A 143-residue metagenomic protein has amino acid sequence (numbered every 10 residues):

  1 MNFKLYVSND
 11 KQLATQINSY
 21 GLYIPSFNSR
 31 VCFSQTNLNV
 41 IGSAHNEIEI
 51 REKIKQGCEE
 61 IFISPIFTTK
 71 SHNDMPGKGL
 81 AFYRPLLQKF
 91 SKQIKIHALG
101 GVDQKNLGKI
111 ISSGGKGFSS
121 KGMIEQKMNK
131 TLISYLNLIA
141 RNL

Functional and structural regions predicted by a protein language model:
M1-E49, P65-I66: Active-site entrance/lid segments in N-terminal catalytic domains of soluble metabolic enzymes
L5-Y20, H45-G57, L87-A98, V102-S120 (+1 more regions): Catalytic cores of alpha/beta
L22-F33, F62-D74, Q104-L143: Glycine-rich phosphate-binding active-site loops on the catalytic face of alpha/beta enzymes
P25-S26, A81-F82, K89: Short alpha-helix boundary/capping motifs
T36-N37, K70, Q93-I94: Short, contiguous strand/loop micro-motifs
I41, K70-D74, A98: Conserved short-loop catalytic and cofactor-binding motifs
Q56-C58, A81-F82: Short, flexible segments with low predicted structural confidence
M75-R84: Charged helix-capping and loop-helix junction motifs
